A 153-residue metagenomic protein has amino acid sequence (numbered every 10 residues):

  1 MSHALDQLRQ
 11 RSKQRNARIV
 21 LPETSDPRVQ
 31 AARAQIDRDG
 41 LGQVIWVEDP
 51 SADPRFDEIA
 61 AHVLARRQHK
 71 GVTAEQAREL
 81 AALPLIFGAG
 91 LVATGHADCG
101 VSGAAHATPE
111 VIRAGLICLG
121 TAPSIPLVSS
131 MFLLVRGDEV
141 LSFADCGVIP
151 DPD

Functional and structural regions predicted by a protein language model:
M1-W46, P50-D153: Anion-binding alpha/beta catalytic cores of soluble intermediary-metabolism enzymes, centered on
